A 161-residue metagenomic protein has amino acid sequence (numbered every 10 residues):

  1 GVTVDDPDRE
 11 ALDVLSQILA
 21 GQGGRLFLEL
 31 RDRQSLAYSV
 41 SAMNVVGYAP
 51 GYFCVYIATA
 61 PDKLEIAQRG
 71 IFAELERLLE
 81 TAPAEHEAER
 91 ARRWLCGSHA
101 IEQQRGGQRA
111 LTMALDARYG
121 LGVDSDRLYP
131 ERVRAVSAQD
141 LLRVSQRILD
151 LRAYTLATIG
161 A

Functional and structural regions predicted by a protein language model:
G1-R25, E29: His/Glu-based metal-binding/catalytic segments typifying zinc-dependent metallopeptidases
G1-V2, L28-V136, A153-G160: M16 family metallopeptidases and their MPP-like homologs
L15-S16, F72, A138, L142 (+1 more regions): Generic solvent-exposed, charged/amphipathic alpha-helical segments that serve as macromolecular interface scaffolds
I18, L30, Q146-D150: A general structural signal for short secondary-structure junctions and capping/turn motifs
G23, S137-A138, D150: Amphipathic alpha-helical protein-protein interaction surfaces
L142-T158: Bilobed periplasmic-binding protein-like "clamshell/Venus-flytrap" ligand-binding domains
